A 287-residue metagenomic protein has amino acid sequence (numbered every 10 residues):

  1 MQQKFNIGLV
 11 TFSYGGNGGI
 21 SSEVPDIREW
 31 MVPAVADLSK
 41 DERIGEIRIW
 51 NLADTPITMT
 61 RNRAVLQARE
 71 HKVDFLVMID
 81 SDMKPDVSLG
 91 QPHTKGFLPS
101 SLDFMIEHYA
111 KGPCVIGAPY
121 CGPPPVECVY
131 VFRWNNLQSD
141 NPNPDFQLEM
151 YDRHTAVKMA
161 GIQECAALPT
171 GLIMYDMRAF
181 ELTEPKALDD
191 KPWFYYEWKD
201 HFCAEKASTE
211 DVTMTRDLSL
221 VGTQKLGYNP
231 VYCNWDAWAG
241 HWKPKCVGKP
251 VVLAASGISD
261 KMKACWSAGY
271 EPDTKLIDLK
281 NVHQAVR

Functional and structural regions predicted by a protein language model:
M1-D54, M59: N-proximal low-complexity "stem/linker" segments adjacent to membrane-targeting elements
V10-G15, D80, P119-C121, R178: Short loop/turn segments at strand-loop or loop-helix junctions that form parts of catalytic or ligand-binding pockets
P33-A34, R63, S100-F104, T213: Alpha-helical elements of Rossmann-like donor-binding domains used by nucleotide-donor carbohydrate transfer enzymes
N62-F75: Active-site nucleotide-sugar/metal-binding loop of Leloir-type enzymes
V65, D86-E197: Conserved catalytic core of nucleotide-sugar-dependent glycosyltransferases
V73, A110-C114, Y228-N229: Short, high-confidence coil segments that cap the C-terminus of an alpha-helix and link into the following beta-strand
V73-G90: Short beta-strand-to-loop acidic/aromatic patch adjacent to the donor-nucleotide binding site
E184-R287: C-terminal catalytic/acceptor-binding lobe
